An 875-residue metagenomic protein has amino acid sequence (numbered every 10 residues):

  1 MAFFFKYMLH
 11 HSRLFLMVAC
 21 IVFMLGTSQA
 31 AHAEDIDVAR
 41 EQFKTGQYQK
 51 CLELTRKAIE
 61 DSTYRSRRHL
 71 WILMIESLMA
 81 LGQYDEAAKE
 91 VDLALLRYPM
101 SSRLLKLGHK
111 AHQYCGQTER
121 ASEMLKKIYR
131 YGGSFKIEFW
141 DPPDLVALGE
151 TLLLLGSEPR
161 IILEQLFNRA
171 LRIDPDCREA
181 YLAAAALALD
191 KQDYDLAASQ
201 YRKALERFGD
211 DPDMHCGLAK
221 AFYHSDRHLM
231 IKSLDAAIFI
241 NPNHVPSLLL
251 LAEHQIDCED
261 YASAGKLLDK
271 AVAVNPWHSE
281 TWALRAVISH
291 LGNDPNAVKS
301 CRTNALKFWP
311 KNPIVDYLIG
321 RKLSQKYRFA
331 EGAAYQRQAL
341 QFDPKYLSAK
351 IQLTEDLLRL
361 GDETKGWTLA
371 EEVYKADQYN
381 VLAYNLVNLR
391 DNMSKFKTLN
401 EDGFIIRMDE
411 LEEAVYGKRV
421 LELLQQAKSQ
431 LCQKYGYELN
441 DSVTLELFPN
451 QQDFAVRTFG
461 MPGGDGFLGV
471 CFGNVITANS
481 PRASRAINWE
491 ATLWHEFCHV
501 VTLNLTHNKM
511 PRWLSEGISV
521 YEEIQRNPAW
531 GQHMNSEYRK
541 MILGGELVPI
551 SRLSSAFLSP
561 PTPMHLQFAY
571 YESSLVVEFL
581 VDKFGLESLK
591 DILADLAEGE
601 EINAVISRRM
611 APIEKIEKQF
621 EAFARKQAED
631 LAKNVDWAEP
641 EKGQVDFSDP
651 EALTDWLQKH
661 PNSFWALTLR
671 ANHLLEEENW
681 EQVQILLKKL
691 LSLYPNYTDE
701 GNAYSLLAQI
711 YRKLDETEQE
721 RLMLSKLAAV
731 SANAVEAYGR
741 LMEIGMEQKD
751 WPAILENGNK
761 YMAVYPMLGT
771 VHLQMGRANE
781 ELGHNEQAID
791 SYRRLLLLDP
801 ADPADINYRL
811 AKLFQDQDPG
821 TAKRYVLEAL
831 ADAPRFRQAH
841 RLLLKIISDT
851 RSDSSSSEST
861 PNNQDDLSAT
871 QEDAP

Functional and structural regions predicted by a protein language model:
R40-K44, L54, G217, L250 (+15 more regions): Beta/coil-rich, acidic/histidine-enriched accessory regions frequently appended to metallopeptidases
K44, A80, Y114, L154-L155 (+13 more regions): Register position in tetratricopeptide repeats
E60, L93-L96, R130, N168-R172 (+12 more regions): Conserved structural position within tetratricopeptide repeats
S66-H69, R103, P143, E179 (+12 more regions): Start-of-helix register in tetratricopeptide repeats
L73, L107, A147, A183 (+12 more regions): Canonical tetratricopeptide repeat
K89, L96, R120-K127, Q165 (+12 more regions): Juxtacatalytic substrate-recognition/specificity segment
